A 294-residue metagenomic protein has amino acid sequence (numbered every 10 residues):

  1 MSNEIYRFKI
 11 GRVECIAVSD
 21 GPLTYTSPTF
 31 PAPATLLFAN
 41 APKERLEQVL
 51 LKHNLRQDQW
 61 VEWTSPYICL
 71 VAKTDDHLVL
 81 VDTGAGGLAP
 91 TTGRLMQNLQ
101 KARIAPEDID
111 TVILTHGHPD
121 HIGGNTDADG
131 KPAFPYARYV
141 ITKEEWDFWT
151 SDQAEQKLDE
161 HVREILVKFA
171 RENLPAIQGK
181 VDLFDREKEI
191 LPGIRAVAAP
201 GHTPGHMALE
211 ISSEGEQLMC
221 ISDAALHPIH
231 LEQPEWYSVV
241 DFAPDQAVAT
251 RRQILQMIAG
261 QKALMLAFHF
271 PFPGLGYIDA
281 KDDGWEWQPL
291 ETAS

Functional and structural regions predicted by a protein language model:
M1-Q100, D108-T111, E216-S222: Metallo-beta-lactamase
D20-G21, T83-G86, G117, E144-E145 (+3 more regions): Active-site metal-binding loops of divalent metal-dependent hydrolases
I68-A72, H206-I211: Short beta-strand scaffold segments in enzyme catalytic cores
G93, N98-I104, D108, P135-A198 (+1 more regions): Metallo-beta-lactamase
R94-Q97, G123-P132, Y277-I278: Metal-dependent catalytic neighborhoods of phosphoester/phosphodiester hydrolases
I109-D120: Metallo-beta-lactamase
H121, R195-M207: Active-site glycine- and acidic-residue-rich loops that bind and position anionic ligands or nucleotide-like cofactors
E214-S294: Cap/insert and terminal regions of metallo-dependent hydrolase folds
